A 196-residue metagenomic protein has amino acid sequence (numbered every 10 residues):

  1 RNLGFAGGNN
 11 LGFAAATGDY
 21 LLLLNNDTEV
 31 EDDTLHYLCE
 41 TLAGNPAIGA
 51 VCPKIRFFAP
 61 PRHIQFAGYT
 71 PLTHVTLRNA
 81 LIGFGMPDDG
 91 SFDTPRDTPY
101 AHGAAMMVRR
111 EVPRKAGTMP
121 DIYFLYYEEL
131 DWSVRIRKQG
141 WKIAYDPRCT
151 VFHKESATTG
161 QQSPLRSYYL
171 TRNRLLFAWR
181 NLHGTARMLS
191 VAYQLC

Functional and structural regions predicted by a protein language model:
R1-A16, N26, Y37: Glycine-rich, basic loop-to-helix element that forms the pyrophosphate-binding segment of sugar-nucleotide handling
L3, T28-E29, I55, Y123: Acidic metal-phosphate-binding loop of nucleotide-sugar-dependent transferases
L21: Short aromatic/hydrophobic "clamp" motif used to bind/position activated sugar donors
L24-N26, P120: Active-site acidic Asp-centered loop
E29-F66, L72-H74: Conserved donor NDP-sugar-binding/catalytic core segment of glycosyltransferases
P53, P71-P99, R114: Short, flexible, basic/aromatic active-site loop/helix in glycosyltransferases
P99-T150: A short, conserved alpha-helix in the catalytic core of glycosyltransferases
K138-C196: Active-site-adjacent helix/loop segment of glycosyltransferases that harbors family-specific signature motifs
